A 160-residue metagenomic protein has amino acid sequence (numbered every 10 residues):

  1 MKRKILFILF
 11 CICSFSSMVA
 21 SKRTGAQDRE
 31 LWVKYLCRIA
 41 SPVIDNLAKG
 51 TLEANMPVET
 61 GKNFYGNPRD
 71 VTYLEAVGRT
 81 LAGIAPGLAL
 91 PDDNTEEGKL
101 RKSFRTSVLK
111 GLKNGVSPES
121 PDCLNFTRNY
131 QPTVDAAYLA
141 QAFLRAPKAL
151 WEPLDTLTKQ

Functional and structural regions predicted by a protein language model:
M1-A26: Bacterial Sec-dependent N-terminal signal peptides
A20-Q160: Ser/Thr/Asn(+Pro)-rich, low-complexity disordered segments
